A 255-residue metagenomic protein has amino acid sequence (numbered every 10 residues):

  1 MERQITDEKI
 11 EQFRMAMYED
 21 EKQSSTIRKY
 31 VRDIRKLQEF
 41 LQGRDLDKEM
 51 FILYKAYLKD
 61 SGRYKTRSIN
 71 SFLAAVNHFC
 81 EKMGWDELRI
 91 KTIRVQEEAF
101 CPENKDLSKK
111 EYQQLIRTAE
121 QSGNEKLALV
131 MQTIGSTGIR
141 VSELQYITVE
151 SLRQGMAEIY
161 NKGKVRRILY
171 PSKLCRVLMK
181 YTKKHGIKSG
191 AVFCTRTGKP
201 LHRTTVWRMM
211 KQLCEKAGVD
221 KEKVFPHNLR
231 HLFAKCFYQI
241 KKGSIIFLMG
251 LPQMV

Functional and structural regions predicted by a protein language model:
M1-V255: Conserved catalytic core of the tyrosine transesterase superfamily
